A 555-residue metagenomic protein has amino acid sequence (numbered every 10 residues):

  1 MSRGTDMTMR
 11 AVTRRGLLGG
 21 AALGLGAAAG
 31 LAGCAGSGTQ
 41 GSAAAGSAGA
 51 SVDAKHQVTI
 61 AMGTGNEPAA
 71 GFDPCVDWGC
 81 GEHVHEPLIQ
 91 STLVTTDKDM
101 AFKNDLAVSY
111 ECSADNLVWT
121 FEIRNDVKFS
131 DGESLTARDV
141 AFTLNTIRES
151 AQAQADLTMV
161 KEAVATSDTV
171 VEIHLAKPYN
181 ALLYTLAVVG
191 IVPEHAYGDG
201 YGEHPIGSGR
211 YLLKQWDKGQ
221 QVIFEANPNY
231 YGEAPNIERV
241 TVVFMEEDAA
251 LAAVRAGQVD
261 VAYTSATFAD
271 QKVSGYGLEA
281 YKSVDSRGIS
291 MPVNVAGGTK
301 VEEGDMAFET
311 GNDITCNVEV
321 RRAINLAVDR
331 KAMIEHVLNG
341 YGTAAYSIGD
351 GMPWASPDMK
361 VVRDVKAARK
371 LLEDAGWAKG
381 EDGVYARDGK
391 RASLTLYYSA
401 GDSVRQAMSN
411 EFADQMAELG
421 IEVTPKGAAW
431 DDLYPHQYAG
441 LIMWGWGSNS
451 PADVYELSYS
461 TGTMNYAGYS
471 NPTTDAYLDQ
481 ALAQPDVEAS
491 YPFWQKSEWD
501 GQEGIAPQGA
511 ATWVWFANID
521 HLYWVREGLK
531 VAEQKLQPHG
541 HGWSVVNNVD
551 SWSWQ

Functional and structural regions predicted by a protein language model:
S2-R3, G19-L31, D217, I289 (+4 more regions): Detector for C-terminal structural segments
T59, T136-T143, D168-V170, H174 (+6 more regions): Alpha-helical secondary-structure segments
A61-A114, I206: N-terminal lobe/hinge region of extracytoplasmic solute-binding protein
D97, A101, P178, Y184-P235 (+5 more regions): Gly/Pro-rich hinge or "lid" segments in bacterial periplasmic/extracellular proteins
V108-A151, E172, A253, D313-I314: Aromatic- and charge-enriched surface segment that lines or borders ligand/interaction sites
E111, V118, E122, A153-A196: Surface-exposed binding/hinge segments that line and control ligand-binding clefts or catalytic entry sites
P228-V273, D285, A413, E422-T424: Ligand-site clamp/hinge motif
A378-S448: Ligand/substrate-recognition segments at binding pockets and active sites
